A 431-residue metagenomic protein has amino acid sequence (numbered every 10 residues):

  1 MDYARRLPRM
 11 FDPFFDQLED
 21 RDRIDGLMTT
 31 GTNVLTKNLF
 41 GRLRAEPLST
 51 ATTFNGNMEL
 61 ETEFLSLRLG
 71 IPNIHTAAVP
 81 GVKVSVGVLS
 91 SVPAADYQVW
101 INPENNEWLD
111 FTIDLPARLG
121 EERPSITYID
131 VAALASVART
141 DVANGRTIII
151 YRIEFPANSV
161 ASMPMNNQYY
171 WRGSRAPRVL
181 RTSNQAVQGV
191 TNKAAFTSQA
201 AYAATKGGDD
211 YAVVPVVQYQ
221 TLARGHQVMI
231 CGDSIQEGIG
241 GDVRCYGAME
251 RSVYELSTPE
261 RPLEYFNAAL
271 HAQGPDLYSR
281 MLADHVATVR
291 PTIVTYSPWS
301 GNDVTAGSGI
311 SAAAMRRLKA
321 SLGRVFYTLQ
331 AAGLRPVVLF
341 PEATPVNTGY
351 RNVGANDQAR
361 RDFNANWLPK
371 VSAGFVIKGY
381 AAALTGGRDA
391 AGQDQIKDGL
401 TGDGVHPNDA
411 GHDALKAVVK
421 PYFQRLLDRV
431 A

Functional and structural regions predicted by a protein language model:
M1-R23, A283-T288, A320-R335, A365 (+4 more regions): Viral virion structural and adsorption modules
A4-L7, F11-C231, Q236-E237, G241 (+2 more regions): N-terminal secretory targeting modules
I71, P116, P124, A132 (+4 more regions): Conserved SGNH/GDSL esterase-like catalytic core that processes O-acyl groups on lipids and polysaccharides
R146-Y151, Q227-V228, P291-T295, G333-V338 (+1 more regions): Hydrophobic beta-strand segments of well-ordered beta-sheets in folded domains
Y170-R178, S308-T328: A short, gly/pro- and small-residue-rich
E264-A268, V337, I377-K378: General small-molecule cofactor/ligand-binding pocket signal
S297-N302, F326-D362: Active-site segments of SGNH/GDSL-like serine hydrolases that catalyze O-acetyl group transfer/hydrolysis on lipids
A343-A431: Catalytic His-Asp segment of secreted/periplasmic serine-dependent ester chemistry enzymes
